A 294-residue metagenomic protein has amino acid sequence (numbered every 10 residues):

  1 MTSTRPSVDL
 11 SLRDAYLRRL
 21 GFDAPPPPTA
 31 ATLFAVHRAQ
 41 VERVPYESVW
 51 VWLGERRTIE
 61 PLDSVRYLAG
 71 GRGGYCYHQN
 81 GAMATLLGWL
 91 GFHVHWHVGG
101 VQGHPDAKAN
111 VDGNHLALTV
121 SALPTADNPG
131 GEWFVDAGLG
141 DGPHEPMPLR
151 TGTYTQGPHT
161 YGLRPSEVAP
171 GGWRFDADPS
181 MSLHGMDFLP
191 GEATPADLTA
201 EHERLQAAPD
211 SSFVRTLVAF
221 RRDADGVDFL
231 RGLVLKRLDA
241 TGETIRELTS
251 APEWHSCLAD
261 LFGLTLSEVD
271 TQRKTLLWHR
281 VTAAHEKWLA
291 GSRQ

Functional and structural regions predicted by a protein language model:
M1-A30, W89-L90, P170-Q294: N-terminal accessory/pre-domain segments preceding catalytic cores
P6-G71: Secondary-structure boundary elements
G81, T85-S166: Hydrophobic/aromatic-rich core segments of domains that either
